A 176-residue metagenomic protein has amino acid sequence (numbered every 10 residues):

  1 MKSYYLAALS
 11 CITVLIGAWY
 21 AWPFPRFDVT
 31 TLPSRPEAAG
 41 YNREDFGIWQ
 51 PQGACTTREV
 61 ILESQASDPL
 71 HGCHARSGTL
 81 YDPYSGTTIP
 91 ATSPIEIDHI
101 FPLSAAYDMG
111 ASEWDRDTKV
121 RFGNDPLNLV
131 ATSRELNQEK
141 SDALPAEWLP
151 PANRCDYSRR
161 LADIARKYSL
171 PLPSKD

Functional and structural regions predicted by a protein language model:
Y4-W22: Hydrophobic membrane-insertion alpha-helices, especially the h-region of bacterial N-terminal signal peptides
L15-A18, E37, D45, G110 (+1 more regions): Acidic, low-complexity intrinsically disordered regions
W19-W22, W49, W114, W148: A residue-identity detector for tryptophan
A21-G86: Aromatic-lined ligand-binding clefts that engage carbohydrates, nucleic acids, or primary amines
L80-D176: Domain-level detector of nuclease and nuclease-like folds in predominantly extracellular/periplasmic contexts
